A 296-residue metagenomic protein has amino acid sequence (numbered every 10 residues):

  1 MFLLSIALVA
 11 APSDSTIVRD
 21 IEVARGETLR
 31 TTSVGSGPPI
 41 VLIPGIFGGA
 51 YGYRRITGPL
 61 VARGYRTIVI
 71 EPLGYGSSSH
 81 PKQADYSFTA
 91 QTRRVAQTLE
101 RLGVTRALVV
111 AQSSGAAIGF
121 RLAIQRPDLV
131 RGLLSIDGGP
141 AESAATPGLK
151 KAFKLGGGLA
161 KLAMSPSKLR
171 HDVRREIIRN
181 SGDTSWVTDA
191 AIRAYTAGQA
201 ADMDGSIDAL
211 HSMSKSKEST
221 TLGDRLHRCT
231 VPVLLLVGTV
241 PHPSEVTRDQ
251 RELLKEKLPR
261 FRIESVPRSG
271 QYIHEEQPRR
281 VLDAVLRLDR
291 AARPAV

Functional and structural regions predicted by a protein language model:
P12-T28: N-terminal cap/lid segment of alpha/beta-hydrolase-fold proteins
A24, T32, P72-V110, S114 (+1 more regions): Active-site loop/oxyanion-hole signature of alpha/beta-hydrolase fold enzymes
E27, T32-S77: Conserved HGGG/HGGXW glycine-rich cap/lid loop of the alpha/beta-hydrolase fold
A116-P127, L133: Short glycine-enriched nucleophile-adjacent loop and the immediately C-terminal alpha-helix near the catalytic center
I124, L133-M164: Flexible "cap/lid" loop of the alpha/beta hydrolase fold
A145-K150, M164-H227: Conserved alpha/beta-hydrolase catalytic His-Asp/Glu region
L234-S269: Conserved loop-alpha-helix segment in the C-terminal half of the alpha/beta-hydrolase fold that carries the catalytic
L258-V296: Catalytic active-site module of serine/aspartate enzymes centered on a nucleophile-bearing elbow/loop
